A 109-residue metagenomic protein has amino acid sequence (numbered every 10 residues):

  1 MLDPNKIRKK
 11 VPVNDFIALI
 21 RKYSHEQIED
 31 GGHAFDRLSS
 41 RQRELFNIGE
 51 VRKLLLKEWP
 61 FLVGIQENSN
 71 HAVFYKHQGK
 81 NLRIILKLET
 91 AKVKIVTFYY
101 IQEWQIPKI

Functional and structural regions predicted by a protein language model:
M1-I109: Ribonuclease/tRNase effector modules and their secretory precursors
